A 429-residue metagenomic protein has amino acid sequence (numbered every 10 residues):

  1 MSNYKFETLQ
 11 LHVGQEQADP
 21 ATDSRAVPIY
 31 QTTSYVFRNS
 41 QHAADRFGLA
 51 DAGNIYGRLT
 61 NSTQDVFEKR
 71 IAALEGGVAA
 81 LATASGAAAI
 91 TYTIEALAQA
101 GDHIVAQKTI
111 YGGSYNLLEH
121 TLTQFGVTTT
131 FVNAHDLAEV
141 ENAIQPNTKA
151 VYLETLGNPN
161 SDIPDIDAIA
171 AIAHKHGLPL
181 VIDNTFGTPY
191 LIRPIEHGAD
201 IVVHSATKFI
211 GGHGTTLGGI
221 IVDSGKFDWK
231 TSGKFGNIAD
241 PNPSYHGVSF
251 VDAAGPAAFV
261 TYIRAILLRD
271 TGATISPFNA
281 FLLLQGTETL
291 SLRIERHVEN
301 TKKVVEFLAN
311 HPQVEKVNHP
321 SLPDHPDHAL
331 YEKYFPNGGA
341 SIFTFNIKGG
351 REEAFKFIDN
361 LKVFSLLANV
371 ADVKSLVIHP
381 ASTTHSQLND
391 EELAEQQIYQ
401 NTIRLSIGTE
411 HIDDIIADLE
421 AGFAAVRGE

Functional and structural regions predicted by a protein language model:
M1-Y30, I221: Short conserved active-site loop signatures built around small residues
S2, G14, A18, A80-N310: Conserved PLP-enzyme active-site core in the AAT-like
N39-A88, G113-H120: Conserved N-terminal alpha-helix of the aminotransferase class I/II PLP-enzyme fold
G76, N147, Q313-K316, V363 (+1 more regions): Glycine-centered tight turns that cap/initiate beta-strands
E119, T128, P146, R293 (+2 more regions): PLP-dependent enzyme catalytic core of the Aspartate aminotransferase-like
L156, T185-G187, L322, K348 (+1 more regions): Active-site beta-loop-alpha junctions enriched in small/polar residues
V222, T344-N346, S406-G408: Short hydrophobic/aromatic beta-strand micro-patches that form the beta-sheet surface supporting nucleotide- or nucleic
T271-T274, F278-A280, Q285, T289 (+4 more regions): Conserved small-domain helix->loop->beta segment predominantly found in fold-type I
